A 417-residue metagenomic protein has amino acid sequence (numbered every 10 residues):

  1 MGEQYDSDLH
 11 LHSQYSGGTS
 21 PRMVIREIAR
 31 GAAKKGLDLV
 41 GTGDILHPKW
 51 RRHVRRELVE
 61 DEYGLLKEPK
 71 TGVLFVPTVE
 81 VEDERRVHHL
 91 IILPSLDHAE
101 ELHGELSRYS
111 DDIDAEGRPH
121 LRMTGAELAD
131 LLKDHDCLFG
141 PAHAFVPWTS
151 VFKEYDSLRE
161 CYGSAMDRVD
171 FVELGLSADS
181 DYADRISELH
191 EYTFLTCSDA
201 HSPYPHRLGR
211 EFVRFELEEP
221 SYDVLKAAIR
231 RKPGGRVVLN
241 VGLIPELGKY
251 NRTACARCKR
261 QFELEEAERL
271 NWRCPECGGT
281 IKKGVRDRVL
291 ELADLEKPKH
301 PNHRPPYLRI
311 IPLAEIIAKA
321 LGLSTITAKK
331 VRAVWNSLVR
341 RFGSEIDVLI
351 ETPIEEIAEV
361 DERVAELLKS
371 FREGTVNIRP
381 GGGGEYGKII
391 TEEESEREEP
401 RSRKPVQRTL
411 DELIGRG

Functional and structural regions predicted by a protein language model:
M1-D83, V376-N377, I389-T391, E398 (+2 more regions): An N-terminally biased module of ancient metal coordination in phosphate/nucleic-acid-related enzymes
Q4, R51-D170: Extended substrate/RNA-proximal surfaces in nucleic-acid metabolism proteins
H10, D44, F75, I91 (+5 more regions): Divalent metal-coordination and catalytic microenvironments
H10-Q14, H143, H201: Histidine-centered divalent metal-coordination motifs
G17-T19, R51-H53, T149-D156, Y204-E216: Histidine/acidic-residue-rich catalytic or RNA/ligand-binding cores of hydrolases and nuclease-related proteins
E191-R207: Short acidic/histidine-rich active-site segments
V237-P305: Cys/His-rich short segments
I317-G417: Low-complexity, acidic/Ser/Thr- and charged residue-rich accessory regions of DNA metabolism proteins
